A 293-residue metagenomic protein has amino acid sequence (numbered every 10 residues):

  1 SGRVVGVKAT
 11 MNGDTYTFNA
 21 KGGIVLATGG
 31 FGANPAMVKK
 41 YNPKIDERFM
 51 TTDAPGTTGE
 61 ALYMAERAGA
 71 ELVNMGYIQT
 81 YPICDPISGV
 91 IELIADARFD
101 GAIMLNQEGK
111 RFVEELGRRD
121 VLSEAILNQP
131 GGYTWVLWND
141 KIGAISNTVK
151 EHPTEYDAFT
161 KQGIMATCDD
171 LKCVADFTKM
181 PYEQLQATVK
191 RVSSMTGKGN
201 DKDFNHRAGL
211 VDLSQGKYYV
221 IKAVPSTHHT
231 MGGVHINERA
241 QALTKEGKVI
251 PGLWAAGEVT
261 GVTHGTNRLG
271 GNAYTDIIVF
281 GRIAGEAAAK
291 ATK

Functional and structural regions predicted by a protein language model:
S1-F18, K198: Feature captures the FAD/FMN-dependent oxidoreductase FAD-binding
V4, R111, A242-L243, I283: Hydrophobic "anchor" residues
N12-D85, I91, F280-I283: Glycine-rich loop(s) and the adjacent beta-strand/alpha-helix scaffold that form part
K44-M50, P86-E92, T154-T160, G265-N272: Short beta-alpha connecting loops at secondary-structure transitions that line or flank enzyme active sites
T52-A54, E92-D96, I126-L127, A223-T227 (+1 more regions): Short Gly/Pro-enriched turn/cap motifs at secondary-structure boundaries
T58, L62-M180, Q184: An anion/pyrophosphate-binding glycine-rich loop and adjacent beta-alpha core in soluble alpha-beta enzymes
T80-D85, F99, D120, P225-M231 (+1 more regions): Glycine-rich phosphate/pyrophosphate-binding beta-alpha loops
Q184-N267: A glycine-rich dinucleotide-binding beta-alpha-beta segment and adjacent secondary-structure elements that constitute
